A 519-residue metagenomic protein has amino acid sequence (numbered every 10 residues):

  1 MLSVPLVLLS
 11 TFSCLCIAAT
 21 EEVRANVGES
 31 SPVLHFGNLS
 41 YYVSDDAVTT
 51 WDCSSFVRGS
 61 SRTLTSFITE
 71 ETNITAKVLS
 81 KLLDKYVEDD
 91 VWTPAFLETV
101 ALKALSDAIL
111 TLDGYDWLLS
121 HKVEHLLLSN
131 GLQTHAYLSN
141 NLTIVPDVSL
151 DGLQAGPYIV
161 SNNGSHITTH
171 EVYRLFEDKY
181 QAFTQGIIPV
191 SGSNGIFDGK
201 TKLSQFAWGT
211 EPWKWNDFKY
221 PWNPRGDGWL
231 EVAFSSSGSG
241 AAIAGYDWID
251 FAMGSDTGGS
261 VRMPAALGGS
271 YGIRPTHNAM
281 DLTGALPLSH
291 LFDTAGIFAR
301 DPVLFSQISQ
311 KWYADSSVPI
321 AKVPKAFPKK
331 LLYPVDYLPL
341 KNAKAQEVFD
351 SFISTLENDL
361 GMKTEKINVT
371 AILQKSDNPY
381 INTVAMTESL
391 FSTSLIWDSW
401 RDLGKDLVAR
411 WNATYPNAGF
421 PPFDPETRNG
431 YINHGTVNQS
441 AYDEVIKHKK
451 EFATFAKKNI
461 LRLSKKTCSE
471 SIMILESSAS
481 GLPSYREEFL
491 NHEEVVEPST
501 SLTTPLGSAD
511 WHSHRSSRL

Functional and structural regions predicted by a protein language model:
M1-A19: Fungal secretory targeting signals
I17-G192, S317-P498: Amidase signature
H166-T169, R174-F176, Q185-F292, S478-E493: Short glycine/serine-rich loop/turn segments
N194-I196, D247, M362, T503 (+1 more regions): Short glycine/serine/threonine/alanine-rich loop segments
D250-G254, I472-I474, W511: Paired acidic/hydrophobic, glycine-rich loop segments that form the ligand-binding mouth/hinge of periplasmic-binding
Y271-S351, D359: A short helix-breaking turn/cap at a secondary-structure junction
E494-L506, H512: Extended hydrophobic/aromatic segments used for targeting, binding, or gating
